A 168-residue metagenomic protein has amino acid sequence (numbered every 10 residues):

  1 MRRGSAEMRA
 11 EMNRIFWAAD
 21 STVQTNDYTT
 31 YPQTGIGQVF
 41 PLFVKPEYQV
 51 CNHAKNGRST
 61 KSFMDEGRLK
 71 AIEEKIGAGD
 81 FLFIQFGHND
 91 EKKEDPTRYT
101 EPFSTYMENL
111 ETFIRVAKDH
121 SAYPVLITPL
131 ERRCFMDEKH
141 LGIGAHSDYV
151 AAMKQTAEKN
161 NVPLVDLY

Functional and structural regions predicted by a protein language model:
M1-K55, K70-A78: Serine-esterase "nucleophile elbow" of acetyl-processing enzymes
S5, S21, S59-S62, S104 (+2 more regions): Generic serine detector
R9, R58-S59, D166: Short, solvent-exposed coil/turn linker segments
I15-W17, S21-V23, V44-P46, H53-S59 (+4 more regions): Cell-envelope and extracellular/periplasmic
T25-T29, G57-K61, E138-H140: Short linear motifs at secondary-structure transitions and domain/linker junctions
G67-Y168: Alpha-helical cap/lid subdomain in secreted, periplasmic, or secretory-pathway luminal O-acyl-processing enzymes
